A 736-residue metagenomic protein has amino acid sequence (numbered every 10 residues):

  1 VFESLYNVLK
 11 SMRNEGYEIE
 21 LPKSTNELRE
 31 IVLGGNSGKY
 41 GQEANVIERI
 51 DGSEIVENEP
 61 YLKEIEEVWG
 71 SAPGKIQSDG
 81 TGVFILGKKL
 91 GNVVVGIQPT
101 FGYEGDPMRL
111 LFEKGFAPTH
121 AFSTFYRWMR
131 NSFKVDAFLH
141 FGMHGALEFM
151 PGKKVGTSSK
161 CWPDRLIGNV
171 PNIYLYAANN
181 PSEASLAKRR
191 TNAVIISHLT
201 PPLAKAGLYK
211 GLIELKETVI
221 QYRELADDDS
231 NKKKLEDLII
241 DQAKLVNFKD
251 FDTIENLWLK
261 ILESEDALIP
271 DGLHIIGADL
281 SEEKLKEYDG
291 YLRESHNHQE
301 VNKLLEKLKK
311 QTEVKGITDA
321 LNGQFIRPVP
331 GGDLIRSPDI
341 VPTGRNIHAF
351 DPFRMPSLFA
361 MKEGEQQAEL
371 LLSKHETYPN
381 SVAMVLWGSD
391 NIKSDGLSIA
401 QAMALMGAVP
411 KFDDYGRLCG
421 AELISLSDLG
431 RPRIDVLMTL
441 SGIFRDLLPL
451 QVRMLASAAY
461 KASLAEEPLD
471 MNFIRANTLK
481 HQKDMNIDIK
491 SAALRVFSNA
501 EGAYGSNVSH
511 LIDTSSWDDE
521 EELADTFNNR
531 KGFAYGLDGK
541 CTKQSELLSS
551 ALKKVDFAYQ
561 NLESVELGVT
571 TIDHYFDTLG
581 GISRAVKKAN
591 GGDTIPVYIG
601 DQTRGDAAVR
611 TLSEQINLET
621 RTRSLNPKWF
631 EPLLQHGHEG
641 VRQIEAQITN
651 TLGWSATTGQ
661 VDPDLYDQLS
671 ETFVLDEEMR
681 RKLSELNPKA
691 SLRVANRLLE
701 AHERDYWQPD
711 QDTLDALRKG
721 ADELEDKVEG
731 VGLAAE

Functional and structural regions predicted by a protein language model:
V1-E736: Ligand/cofactor-recognition surfaces for anionic moieties
